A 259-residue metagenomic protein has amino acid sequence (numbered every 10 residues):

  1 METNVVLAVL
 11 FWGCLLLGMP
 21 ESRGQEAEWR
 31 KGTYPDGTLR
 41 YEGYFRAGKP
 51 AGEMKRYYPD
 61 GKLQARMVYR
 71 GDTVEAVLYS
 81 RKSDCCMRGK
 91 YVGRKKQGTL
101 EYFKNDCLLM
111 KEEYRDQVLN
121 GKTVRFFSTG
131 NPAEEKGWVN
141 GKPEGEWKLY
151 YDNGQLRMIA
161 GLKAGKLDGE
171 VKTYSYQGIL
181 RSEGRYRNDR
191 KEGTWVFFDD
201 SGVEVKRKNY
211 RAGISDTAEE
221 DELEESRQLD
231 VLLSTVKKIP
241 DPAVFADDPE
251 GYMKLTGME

Functional and structural regions predicted by a protein language model:
M1-V9: Bacterial N-terminal signal peptides that target proteins for export
A8-G18: Bacterial N-terminal signal peptides
P20-E259: Glycine/tyrosine- and acidic-biased, solvent-exposed loop/turn segments at the edges of beta-strands
